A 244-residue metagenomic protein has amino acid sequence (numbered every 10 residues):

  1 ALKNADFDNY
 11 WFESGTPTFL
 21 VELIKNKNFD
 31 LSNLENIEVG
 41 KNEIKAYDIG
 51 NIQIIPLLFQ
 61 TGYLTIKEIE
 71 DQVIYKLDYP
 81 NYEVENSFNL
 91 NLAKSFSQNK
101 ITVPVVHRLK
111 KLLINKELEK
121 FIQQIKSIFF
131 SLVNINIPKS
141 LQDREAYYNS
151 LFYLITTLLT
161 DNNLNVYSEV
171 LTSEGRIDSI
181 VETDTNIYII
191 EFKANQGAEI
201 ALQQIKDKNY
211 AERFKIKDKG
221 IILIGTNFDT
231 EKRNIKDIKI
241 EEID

Functional and structural regions predicted by a protein language model:
A1-A198, D207, G220, R233-D244: Extended alpha-helical interface modules used as scaffolds for assembling large macromolecular complexes
G197-D229: Short, charged, amphipathic alpha-helix that recurs within catalytic cores of restriction-modification and other
